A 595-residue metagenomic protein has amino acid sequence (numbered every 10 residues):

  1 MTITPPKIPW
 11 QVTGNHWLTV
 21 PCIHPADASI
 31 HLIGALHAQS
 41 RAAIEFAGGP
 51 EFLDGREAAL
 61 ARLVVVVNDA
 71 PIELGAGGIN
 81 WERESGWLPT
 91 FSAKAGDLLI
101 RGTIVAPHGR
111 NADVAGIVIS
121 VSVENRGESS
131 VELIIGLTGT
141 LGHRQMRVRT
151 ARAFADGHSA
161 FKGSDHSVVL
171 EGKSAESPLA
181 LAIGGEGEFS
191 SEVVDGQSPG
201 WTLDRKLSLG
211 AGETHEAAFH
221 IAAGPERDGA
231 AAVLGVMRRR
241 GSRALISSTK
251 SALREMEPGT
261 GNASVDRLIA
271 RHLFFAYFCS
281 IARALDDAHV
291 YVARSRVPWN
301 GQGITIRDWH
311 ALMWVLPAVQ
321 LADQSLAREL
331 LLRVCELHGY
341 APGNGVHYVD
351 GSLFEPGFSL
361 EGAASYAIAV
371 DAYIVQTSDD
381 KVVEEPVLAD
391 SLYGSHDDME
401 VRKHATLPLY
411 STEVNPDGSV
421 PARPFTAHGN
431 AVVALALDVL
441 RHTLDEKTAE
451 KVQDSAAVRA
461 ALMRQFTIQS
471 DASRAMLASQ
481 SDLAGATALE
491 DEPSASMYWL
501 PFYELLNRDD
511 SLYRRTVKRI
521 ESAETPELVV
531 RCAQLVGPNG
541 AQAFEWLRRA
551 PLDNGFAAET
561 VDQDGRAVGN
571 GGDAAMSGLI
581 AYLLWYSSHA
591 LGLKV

Functional and structural regions predicted by a protein language model:
M1-G261: Terminal accessory carbohydrate-recognition/targeting modules of carbohydrate-active enzymes
M1-L53, G303-I306, P356-Y373, A486-R508 (+1 more regions): C-terminal capping/lid segments that line or modulate ligand- or cofactor-binding pockets
N125, Q302-A405, N430, G572-K594: Aromatic-rich carbohydrate-recognition surfaces in CAZymes
G212, E216-G235, N300, V346-S365 (+4 more regions): The feature captures the catalytic groove of carbohydrate-active enzymes
V236-V297: An acidic-aromatic substrate-binding cleft motif
P258-D266, A318-L331, I374-Y393, H442-A456 (+3 more regions): Structural helix-adjacent loops and short alpha-helical linkers that scaffold large soluble proteins
R271-F275, R333, A372, S391-R402 (+4 more regions): Alpha-helical scaffold segments in carbohydrate-active enzymes
G394-A405, S411-T412, A422-A431, A449-E527: Extended ligand-binding clefts on enzyme/binding-domain cores
